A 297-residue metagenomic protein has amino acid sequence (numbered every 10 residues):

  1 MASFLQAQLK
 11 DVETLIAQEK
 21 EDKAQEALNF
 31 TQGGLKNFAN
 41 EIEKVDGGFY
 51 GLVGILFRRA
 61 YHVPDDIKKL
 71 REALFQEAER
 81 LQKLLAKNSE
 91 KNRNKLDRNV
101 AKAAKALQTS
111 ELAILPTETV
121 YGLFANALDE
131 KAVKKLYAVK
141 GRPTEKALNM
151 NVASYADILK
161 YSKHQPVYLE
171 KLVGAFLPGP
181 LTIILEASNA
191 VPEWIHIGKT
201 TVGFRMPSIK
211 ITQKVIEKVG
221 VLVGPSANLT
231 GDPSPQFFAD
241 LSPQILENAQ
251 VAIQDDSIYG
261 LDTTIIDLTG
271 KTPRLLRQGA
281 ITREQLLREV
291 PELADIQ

Functional and structural regions predicted by a protein language model:
M1-E13, A78: Short terminal alpha-helical segments
A2, L52-V53, D65, L74 (+4 more regions): A general, composition-driven signal for non-globular sequence regions
Q6, R71, V173-G174: Short, well-structured alpha-helical segments
E13-A73, E77-N88: Long, low-complexity or tandemly repetitive, helically biased scaffold regions used for multimeric assembly/adhesion
E90-Q297: Active-site-adjacent structural elements in enzyme catalytic cores
